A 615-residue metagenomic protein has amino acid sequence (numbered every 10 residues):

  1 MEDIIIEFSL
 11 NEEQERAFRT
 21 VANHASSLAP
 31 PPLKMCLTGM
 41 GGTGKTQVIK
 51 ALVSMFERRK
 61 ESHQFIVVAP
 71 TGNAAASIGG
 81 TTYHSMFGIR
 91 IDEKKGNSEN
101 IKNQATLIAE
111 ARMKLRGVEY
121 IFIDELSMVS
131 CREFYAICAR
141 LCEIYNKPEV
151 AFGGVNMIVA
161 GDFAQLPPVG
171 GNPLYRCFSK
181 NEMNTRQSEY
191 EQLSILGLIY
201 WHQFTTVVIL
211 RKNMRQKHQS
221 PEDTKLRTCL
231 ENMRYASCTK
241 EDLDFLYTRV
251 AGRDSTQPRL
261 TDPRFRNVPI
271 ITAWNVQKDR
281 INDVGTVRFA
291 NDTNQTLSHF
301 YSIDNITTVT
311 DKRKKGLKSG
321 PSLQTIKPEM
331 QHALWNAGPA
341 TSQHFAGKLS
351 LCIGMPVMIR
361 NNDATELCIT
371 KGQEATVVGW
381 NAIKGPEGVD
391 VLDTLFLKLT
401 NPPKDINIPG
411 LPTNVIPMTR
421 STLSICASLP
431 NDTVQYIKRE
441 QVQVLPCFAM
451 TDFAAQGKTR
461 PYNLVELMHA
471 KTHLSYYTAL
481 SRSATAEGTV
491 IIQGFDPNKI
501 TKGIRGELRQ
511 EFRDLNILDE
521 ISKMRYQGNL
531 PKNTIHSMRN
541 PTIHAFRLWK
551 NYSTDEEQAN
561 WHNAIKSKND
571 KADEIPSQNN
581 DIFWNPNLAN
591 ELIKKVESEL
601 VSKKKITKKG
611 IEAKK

Functional and structural regions predicted by a protein language model:
M1-K615: Conserved ATP-binding/catalytic motifs of P-loop helicase motor domains
